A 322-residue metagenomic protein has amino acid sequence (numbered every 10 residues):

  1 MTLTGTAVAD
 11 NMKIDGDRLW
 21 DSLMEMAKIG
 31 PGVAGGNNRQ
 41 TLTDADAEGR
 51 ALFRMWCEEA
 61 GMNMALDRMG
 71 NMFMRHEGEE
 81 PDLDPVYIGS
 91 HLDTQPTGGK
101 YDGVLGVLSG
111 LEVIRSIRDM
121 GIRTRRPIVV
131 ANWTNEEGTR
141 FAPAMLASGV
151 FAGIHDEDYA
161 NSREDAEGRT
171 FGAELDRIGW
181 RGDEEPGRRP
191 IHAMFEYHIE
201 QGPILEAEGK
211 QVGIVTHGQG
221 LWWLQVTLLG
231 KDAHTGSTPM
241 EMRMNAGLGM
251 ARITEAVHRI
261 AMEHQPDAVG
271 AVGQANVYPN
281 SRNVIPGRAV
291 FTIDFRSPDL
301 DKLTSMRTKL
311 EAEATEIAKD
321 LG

Functional and structural regions predicted by a protein language model:
L3-T43: N-terminal capping segment at the start of a domain
G32-E77: A non-catalytic alpha/beta surface segment that caps or lines the substrate-entry region of metallo-dependent hydrolase
F53, V107-I117, M250-I253, V257: Buried hydrophobic packing segments
A60, M72-L105, H234: Catalytic-core environment of secreted peptidases
D67-M69, Y87, R123-T134, A268-Q274: Beta-strand segments within the central parallel beta-sheet cores of soluble alpha/beta enzyme folds
P96-E167: A generic, well-ordered mixed alpha/beta core segment in the N-terminal half of proteins
N135-E136, R140-D301: Midchain, well-structured core segments that form catalytic/ion-binding scaffolds
S305-T315: Short amphipathic alpha-helices in soluble, non-transmembrane regions that often serve as interface/regulatory elements
